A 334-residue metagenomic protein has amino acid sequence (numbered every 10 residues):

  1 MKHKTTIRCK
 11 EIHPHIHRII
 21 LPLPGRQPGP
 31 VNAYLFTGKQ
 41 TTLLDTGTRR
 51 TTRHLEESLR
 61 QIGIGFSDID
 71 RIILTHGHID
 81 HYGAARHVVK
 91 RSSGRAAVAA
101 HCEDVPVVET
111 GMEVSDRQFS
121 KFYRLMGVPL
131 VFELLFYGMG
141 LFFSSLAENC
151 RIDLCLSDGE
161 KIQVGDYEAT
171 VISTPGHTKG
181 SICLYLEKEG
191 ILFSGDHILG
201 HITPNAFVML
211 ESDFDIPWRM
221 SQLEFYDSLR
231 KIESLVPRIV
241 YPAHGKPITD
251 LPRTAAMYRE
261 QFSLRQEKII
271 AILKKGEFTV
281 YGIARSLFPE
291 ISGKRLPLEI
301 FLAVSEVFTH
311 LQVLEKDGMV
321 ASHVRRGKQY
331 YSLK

Functional and structural regions predicted by a protein language model:
K2-H3, K268-K334: C-terminal regulatory/interaction regions
T6-E11, A33-L35, T48, R53 (+9 more regions): A structural signal for the main folded, soluble domain(s) of proteins
T6-I64, L184-G200: Conserved beta-strand hairpin/beta-sheet module of binuclear metal-dependent hydrolase folds, prominently
H15, F36, D45, L55 (+10 more regions): Divalent metal-coordination and catalytic microenvironments
G29, T51-R53, R60-K161, T249: Active-site HxH/HxHxD metal-binding segment of metal-dependent hydrolases
T42-L44, I73, V98, I191-F193 (+1 more regions): Residue-level marker for buried hydrophobic side chains located in beta-strands that build the well-ordered beta-sheet
T48-R50, F142-S145, E168-Q266: Metallo-beta-lactamase
S115-F119, A206-F214, E290-K294: Short glycine/proline- and charge-enriched loop/turn segments that cap or connect secondary-structure elements
